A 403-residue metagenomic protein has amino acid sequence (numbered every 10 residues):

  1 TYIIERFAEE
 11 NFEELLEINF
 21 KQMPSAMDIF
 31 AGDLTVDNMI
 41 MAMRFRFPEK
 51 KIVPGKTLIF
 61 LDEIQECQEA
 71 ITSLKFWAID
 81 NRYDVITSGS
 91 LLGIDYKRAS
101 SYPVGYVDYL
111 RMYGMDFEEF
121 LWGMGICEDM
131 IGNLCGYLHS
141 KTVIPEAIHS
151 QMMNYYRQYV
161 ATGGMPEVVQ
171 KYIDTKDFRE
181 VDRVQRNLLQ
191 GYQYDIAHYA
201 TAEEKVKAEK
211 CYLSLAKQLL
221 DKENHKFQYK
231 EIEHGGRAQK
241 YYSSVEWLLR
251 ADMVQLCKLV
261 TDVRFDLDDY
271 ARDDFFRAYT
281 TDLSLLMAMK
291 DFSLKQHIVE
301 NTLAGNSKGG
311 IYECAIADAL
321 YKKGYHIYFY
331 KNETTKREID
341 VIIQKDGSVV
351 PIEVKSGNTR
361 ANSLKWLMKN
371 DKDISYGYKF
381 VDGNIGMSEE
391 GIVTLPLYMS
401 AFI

Functional and structural regions predicted by a protein language model:
I3, F7: Hydrophobic positions on the alpha1 helix immediately C-terminal to the Walker A/P-loop
E9-M27: Conserved catalytic segments around the Walker B and adjacent sensor/switch elements of P-loop NTPase domains
Q22-G55: Short glycine-rich substrate-engagement loop in P-loop NTPases that contacts/grips substrate
F60, D84-S90, R111, F120: Structural recognition of the conserved hydrophobic beta-strand(s) that form the central parallel beta-sheet of P-loop
I79-S100: Sensor-1/coupling segment of RecA-like P-loop NTPase cores
K97-L220: Interdomain motor-coupling "hinge/lid" segment immediately C-terminal to the ATP-binding subdomain of NTP-driven enzymes
Q170-E338, I343: Accessory nucleic acid-recognition modules appended to NTPase machines
I316, L320, I339-N358, G377: Conserved catalytic cores of phosphodiester-cleaving nucleases, focusing on short active-site segments
